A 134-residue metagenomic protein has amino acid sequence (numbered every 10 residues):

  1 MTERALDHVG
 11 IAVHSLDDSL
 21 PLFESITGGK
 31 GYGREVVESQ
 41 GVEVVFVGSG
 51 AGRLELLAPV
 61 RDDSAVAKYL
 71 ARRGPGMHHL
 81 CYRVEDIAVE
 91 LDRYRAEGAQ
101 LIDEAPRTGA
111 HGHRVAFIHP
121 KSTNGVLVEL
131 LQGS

Functional and structural regions predicted by a protein language model:
M1-D18, P75-V84, G133-S134: N-terminal beta-strand motif that seeds the catalytic metal site of vicinal oxygen chelate
T2, E35, V45-G48, L54-E55 (+2 more regions): Vicinal oxygen chelate
A5-D7, S19, T27-V42, R61-H78 (+1 more regions): A cross-kingdom feature marking solvent-exposed beta-strand/loop segments within repeated, beta-rich binding/scaffold
V9-V13, V42-V44, V66, V84-I87 (+2 more regions): Hydrophobic aliphatic residue packing
G10, E55-L57: Short, conserved beta-strand edge motifs with alternating hydrophobic and charged residues
S19-L22, E90-Y94: Hydrophobic side chains in well-ordered alpha-helices
G50-L54, R61-D63, I87: Short, charged/polar surface micro-motifs in flexible loops or helix N-caps
